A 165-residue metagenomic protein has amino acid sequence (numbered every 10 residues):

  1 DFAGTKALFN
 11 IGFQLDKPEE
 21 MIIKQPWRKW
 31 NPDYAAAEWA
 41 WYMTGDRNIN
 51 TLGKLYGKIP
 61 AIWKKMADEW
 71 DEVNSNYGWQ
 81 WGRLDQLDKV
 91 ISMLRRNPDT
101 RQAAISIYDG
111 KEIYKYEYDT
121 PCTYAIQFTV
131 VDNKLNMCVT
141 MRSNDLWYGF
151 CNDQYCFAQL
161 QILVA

Functional and structural regions predicted by a protein language model:
D1-A165: Terminal, non-catalytic protein-protein interaction segments that mediate quaternary/complex assembly
